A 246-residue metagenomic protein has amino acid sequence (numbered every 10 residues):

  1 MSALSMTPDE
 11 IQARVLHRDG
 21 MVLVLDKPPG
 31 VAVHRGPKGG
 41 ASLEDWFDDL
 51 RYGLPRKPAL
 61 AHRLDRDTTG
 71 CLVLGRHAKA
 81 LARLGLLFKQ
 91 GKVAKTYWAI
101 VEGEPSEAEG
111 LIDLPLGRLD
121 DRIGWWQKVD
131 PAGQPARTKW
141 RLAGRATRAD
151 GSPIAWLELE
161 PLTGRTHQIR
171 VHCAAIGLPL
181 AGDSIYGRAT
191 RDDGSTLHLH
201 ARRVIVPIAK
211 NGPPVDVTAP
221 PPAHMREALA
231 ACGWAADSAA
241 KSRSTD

Functional and structural regions predicted by a protein language model:
M1-R137, G144-A149, H198, P214 (+2 more regions): RNA pseudouridine synthases
G39-F47, A78, K89, G151-I208 (+3 more regions): Pseudouridine synthase
L60, K139, A155-L157: Conserved structural locus in ABC ATPase nucleotide-binding domains
D130, R137, P161, I208-A209: Short, acidic, Ser/Thr-enriched surface-loop or helix-capping motifs
L142-R145, V206: Hydrophobic/anchoring residues in structured secondary elements
